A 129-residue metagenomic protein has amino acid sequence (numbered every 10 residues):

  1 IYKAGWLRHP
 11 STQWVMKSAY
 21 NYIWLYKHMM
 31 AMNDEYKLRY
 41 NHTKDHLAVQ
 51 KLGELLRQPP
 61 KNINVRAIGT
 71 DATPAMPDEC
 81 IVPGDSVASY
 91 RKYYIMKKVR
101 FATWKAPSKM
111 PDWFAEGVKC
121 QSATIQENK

Functional and structural regions predicted by a protein language model:
I1-K129: Expand to "…catalyze enediolate/carbanion chemistry for C-C bond making/breaking, isomerization, decarboxylation
